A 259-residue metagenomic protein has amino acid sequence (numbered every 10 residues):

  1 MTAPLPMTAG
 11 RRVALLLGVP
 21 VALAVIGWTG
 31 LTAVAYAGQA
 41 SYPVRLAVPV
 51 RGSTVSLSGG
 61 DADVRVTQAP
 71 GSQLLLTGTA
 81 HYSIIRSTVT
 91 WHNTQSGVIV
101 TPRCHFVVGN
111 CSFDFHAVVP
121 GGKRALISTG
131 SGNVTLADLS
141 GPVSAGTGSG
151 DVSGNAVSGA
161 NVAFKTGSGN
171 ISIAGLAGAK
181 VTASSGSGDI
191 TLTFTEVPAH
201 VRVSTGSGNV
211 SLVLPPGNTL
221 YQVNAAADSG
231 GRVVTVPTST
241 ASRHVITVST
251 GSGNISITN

Functional and structural regions predicted by a protein language model:
M1-A9: N-terminal Lys/Arg-rich, disordered targeting/topogenic segments
R11-T32: Hydrophobic membrane-insertion alpha-helices, especially the h-region of bacterial N-terminal signal peptides
T32-G97, D114-V118, R124, T135-D138 (+3 more regions): Short linear S-[DN]-x-LW-Φ motif typified by the pepsin-like aspartic protease active-site region
R45, V119, T235-S239: Non-catalytic interaction surface on structured domains
S58, T79, V118, S128 (+6 more regions): Residue-level recognition of well-ordered beta-strand positions that form the cores of beta-sheet-rich folds across
G60, H92-S96, G130, L139 (+7 more regions): Structural motif
G97-G186: Non-cytosolic head/periplasmic domains of membrane-anchored proteins
N155-V157, N161-V162, I171-N259: Short, surface-exposed interaction patches in beta-rich subdomains that mediate adhesion/assembly near membranes
